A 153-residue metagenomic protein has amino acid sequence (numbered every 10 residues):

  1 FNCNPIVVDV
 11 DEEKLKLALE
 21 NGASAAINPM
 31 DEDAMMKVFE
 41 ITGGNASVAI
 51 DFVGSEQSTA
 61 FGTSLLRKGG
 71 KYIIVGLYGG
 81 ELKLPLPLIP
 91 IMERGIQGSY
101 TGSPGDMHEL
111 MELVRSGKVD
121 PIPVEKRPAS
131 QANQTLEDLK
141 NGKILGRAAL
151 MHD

Functional and structural regions predicted by a protein language model:
F1-F61: Adenosine-nucleotide cofactor-binding segment
D11, Y78, G102: Residues in the short beta-alpha loop(s) of Rossmann-like NAD(P)-binding domains
E12, A60, S64, P104-D153: C-terminal hydrophobic helical "lid"/dimerization subdomain of Rossmann-like NAD(P)H-dependent oxidoreductases
L19-E20, F39, A60-S64, L84-P87 (+1 more regions): Short amphipathic alpha-helical segments
M30, G76, Y100: Residues at the C-termini of beta-strands that transition into short coil/loop
F52-S55, V75-G79: N-terminal glycine-rich "phosphate-gripper" loop used for MgATP/nucleotide binding and carboxylate activation
L66-G70: Short glycine-dipeptide loop
K71-I73, L84-P123: Rossmann-fold dehydrogenase core element
